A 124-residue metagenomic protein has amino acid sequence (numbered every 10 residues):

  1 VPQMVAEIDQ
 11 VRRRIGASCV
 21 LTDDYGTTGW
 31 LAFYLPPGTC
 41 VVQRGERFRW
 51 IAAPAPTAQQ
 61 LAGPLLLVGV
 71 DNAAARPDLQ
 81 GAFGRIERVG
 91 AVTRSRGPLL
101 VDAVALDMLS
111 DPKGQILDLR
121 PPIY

Functional and structural regions predicted by a protein language model:
V1-W50: Short periplasmic/luminal acceptor-recognition loop of GT-C membrane glycosyltransferases, typified by
Q3, R12-R13, R47-Y124: Aromatic/acidic, Gly/Pro-rich catalytic loop(s) in extracytoplasmic/lumenal soluble domains of multi-pass membrane
